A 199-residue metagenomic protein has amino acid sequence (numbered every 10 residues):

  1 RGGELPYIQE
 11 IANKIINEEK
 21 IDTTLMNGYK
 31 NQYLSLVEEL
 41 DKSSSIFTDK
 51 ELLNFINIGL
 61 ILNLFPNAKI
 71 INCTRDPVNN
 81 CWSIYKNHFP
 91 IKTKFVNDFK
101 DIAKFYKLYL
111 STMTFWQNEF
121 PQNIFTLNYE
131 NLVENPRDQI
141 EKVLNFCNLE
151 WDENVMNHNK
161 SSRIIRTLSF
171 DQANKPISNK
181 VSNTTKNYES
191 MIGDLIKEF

Functional and structural regions predicted by a protein language model:
R1-F65, K69, C73-T74: Phosphate-binding active sites in nucleotide-utilizing proteins
P6-Y7, R75-N80, L132-V133: Conserved nucleotide-binding/hydrolysis micro-motifs of P-loop NTPases
N13-S45, W82-T126, V133-F199: PAPS-dependent sulfotransferases, especially Golgi type II membrane carbohydrate sulfotransferases
L52-N54, N131-N135: Acidic, metal-coordinating catalytic cores used for nucleic-acid/nucleotide bond scission and strand-transfer chemistry
I61, F65, I71, R75-K92 (+1 more regions): Conserved P-loop NTPase nucleotide-binding/switch module
N72, T126-N128: Structural signal for conserved beta-strand scaffold positions within catalytic alpha/beta enzyme cores
